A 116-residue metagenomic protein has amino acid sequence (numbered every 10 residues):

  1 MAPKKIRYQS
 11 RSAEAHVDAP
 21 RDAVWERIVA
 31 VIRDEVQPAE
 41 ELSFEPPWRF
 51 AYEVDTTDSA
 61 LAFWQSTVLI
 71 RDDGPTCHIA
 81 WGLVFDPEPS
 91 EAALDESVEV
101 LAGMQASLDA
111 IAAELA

Functional and structural regions predicted by a protein language model:
M1-V36: Hydrophobic ligand-binding cavity/cleft-lining segments
Y8-H16, R49, F63-Q65, T76-A80: Intrinsic-disorder/low-complexity, polar/charged segments enriched in Ser/Thr/Lys/Arg/Asp/Glu/Gln
H16-P20, D55, R71, G82-D86: Solvent-exposed residues in well-ordered beta-strands and their adjoining turns, especially edge/terminal strands
D18-D22, L42-P47, L69-H78: A short, structured loop/turn motif at beta-sheet edges
V24, L61, C77, E88-S90: Intrinsically disordered, low-complexity acidic/polar segments
V29, V84-A116: A conserved amphipathic terminal alpha-helix motif
P38-S43, F63-D72, L83: Hydrophobic/aromatic beta-strand elements that line small-molecule binding cavities or substrate pockets in beta-rich
A51-D58: Short beta-strand segments that buttress and anchor functional surface loops
